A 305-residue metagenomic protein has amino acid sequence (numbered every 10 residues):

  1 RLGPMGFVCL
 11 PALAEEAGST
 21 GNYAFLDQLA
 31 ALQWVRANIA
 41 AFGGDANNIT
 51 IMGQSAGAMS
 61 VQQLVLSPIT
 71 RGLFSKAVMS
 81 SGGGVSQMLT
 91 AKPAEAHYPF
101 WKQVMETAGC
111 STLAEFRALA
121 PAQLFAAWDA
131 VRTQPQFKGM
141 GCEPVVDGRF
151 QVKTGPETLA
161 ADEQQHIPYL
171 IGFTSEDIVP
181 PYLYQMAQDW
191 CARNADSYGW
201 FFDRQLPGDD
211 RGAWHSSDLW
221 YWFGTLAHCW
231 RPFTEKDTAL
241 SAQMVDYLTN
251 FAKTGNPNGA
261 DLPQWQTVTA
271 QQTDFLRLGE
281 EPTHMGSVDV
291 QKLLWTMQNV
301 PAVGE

Functional and structural regions predicted by a protein language model:
R1, M52-A56, W200-D209, P263-T269: Short, solvent-exposed turn/loop segments enriched in Gly/Ser/Thr/Pro and often Arg
R1-C110, T158-P180, W190-A195: Serine-hydrolase-like catalytic core of hydrolytic proteins
P11, K76, G83-A91, T107 (+4 more regions): Substrate-gating cap/lid region and adjacent catalytic-acid/histidine neighborhood within extracellular/lumenal
N38, F42, S67-P68, T225 (+1 more regions): Generic structural signal for alpha-helix termini and adjacent loop/cap motifs
L66-T70, G208-W214, T267-T269: Short glycine-biased active-site loop of nucleotidyltransferases that positions the nucleotide triphosphate and helps
A187, N258-G286: Mature extracytoplasmic/periplasmic domains
E281-E305: Tryptophan-rich aromatic "cage" segments
